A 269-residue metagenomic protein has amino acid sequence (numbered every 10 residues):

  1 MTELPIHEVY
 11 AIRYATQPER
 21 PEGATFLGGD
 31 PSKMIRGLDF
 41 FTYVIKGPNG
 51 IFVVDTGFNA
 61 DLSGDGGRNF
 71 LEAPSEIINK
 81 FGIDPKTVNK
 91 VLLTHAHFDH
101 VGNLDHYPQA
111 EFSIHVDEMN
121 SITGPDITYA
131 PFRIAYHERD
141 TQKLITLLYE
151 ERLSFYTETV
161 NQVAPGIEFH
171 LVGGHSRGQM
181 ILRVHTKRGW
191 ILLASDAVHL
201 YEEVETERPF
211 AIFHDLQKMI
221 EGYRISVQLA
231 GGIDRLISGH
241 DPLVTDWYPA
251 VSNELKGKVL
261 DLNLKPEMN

Functional and structural regions predicted by a protein language model:
M1-I35, N161, S252-E254, L262-N269: Basic, amphipathic N-terminal segments that precede the first structured/catalytic domain
V9, I45, D55, V88 (+7 more regions): Divalent metal-coordination and catalytic microenvironments
A15, T56-N59, A96, E118 (+3 more regions): Active-site metal-binding loops of divalent metal-dependent hydrolases
T16-E76, K80, I181-S195: Conserved beta-strand hairpin/beta-sheet module of binuclear metal-dependent hydrolase folds, prominently
R68-I114, E118: Active-site metal-binding motif and surrounding structural segment of the metallo-beta-lactamase
L71-A73, P108-V116, H170-G174, D246-E267: Short, electropositive alpha-helical surface patch
E72-I83, T87, D117-L171, K218-D234 (+1 more regions): Metallo-beta-lactamase
Y129-P131, K143, T159-N161, L171 (+1 more regions): Metallo-beta-lactamase
